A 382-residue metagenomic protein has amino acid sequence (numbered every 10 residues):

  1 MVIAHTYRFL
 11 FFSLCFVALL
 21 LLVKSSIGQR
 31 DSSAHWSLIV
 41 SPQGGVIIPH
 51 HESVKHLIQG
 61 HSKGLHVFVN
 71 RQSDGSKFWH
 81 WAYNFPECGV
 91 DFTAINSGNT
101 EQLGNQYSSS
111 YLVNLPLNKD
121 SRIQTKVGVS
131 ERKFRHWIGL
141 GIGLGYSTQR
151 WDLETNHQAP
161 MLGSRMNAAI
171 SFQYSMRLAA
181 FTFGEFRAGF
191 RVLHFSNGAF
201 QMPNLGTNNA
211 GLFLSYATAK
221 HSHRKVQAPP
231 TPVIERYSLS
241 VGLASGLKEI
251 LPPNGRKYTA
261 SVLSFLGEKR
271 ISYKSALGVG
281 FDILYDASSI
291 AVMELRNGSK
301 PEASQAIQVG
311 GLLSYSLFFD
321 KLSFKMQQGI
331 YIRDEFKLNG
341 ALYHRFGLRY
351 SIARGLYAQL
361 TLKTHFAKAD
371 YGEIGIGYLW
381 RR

Functional and structural regions predicted by a protein language model:
M1-I39, F134-H136, G184, A210 (+1 more regions): Bacterial Sec-dependent N-terminal signal peptides
S32-L38, A82-C88, S130-I138, T182-F186 (+6 more regions): Outer-envelope beta-barrel architecture signal
A34, Q59-L65, N84, L103-S109 (+8 more regions): Residues that define the transmembrane beta-barrel architecture of outer-membrane proteins
L38-P42, C88-V90, I138-I142, F172-Y174 (+9 more regions): Membrane-embedded beta-strand positions of outer-membrane beta-barrel proteins
P42-I48, R71, F92-G98, I142-R150 (+8 more regions): Transmembrane beta-strands of outer-membrane beta-barrel pores
V67, N208-Q227, A369-R382: Outer-membrane beta-barrel "beta-signal"
R71-S73, L115-L117, M176-L178, Y216-T218 (+5 more regions): Residue-level signature of outer-membrane beta-barrel architecture
S76-W79, S121-R122, L178, T182-F186 (+5 more regions): Repeated loop/turn-to-beta-strand initiation elements of outer-membrane beta-barrel proteins
